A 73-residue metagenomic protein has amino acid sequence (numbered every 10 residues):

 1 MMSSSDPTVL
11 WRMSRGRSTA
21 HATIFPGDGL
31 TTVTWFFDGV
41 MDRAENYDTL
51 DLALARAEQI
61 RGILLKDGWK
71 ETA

Functional and structural regions predicted by a protein language model:
S3-S5, A73: A charge-rich, low-complexity, intrinsically flexible signal that marks solvent-exposed coils, linkers, repeats
S5-H21: N-terminal acidic leader/helix
S18-D42: Short aromatic-glycine-(Arg/Gly/Cys) micro-motifs in beta-strand/loop hairpins
L30-V33, D51-I60: Short, surface-exposed linear segments at secondary-structure transitions and domain or protein termini
D38-L52: A short, exposed loop/beta-hairpin motif centered on an aromatic-Gly-Thr core
E45, T72-A73: Edge beta-strands of extracellular beta-sandwich domains
E58-E71: Short arginine-rich
